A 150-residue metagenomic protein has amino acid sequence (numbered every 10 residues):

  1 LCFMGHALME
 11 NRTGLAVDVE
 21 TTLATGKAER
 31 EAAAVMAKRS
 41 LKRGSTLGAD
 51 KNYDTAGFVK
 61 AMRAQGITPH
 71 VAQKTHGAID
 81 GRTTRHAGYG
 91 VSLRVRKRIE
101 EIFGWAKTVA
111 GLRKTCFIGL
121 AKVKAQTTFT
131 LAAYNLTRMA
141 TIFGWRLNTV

Functional and structural regions predicted by a protein language model:
L1-V150: Anion-binding and metal-coordination hotspots
